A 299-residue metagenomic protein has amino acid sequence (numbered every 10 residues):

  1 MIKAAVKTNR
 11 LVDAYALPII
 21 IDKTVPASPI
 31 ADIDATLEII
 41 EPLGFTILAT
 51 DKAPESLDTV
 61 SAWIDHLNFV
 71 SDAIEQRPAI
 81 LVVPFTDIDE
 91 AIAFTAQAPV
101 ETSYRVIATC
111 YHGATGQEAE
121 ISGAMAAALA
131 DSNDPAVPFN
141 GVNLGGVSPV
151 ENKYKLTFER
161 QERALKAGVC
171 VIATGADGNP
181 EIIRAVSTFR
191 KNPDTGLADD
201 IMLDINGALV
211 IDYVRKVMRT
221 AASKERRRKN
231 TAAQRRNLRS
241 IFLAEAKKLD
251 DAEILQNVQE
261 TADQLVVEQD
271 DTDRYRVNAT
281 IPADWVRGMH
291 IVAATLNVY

Functional and structural regions predicted by a protein language model:
M1-Y299: Surface-exposed assembly/interface segments
